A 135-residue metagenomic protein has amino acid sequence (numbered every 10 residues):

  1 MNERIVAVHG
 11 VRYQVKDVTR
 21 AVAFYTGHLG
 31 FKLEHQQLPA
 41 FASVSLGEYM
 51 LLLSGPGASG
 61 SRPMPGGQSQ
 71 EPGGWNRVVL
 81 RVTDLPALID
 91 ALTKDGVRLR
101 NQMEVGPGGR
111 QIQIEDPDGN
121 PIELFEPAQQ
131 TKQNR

Functional and structural regions predicted by a protein language model:
M1-H9, K32-R81, I89-E115, E126-R135: Vicinal oxygen chelate
A21, Y25-T26, L92, G119: Conserved active-site tyrosine of GNAT-family acetyltransferases
P121-L124: Short glycine-/small-residue motifs
